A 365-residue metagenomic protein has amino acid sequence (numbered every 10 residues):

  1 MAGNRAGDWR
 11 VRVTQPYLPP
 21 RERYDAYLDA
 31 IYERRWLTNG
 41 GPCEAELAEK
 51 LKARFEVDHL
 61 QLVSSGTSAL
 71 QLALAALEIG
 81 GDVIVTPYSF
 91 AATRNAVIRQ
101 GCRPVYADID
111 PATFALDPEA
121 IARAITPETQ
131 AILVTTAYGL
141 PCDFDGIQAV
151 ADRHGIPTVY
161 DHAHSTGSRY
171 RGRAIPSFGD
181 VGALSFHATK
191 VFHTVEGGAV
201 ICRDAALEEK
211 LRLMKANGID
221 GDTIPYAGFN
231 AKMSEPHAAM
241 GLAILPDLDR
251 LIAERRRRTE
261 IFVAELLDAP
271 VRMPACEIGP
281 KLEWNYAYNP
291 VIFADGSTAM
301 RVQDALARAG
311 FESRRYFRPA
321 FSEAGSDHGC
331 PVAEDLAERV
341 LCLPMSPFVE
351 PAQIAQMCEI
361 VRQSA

Functional and structural regions predicted by a protein language model:
M1-L37, P344: N-terminal "arm"/small-domain region of PLP-dependent enzymes with the aminotransferase-like
W36, G40-D82, A96-R99, Y106-D108 (+1 more regions): Phosphate-binding glycine-rich loop
P42-K50, R54-D58, E119, A131-T135 (+3 more regions): PLP-dependent aminotransferase class I/II
Q61, I84, V105, T158-V159 (+4 more regions): Structural detector of well-ordered beta-strand residues that form the stable sheet scaffold of enzyme domains
Q71, A75, N95, A149 (+3 more regions): Short, well-ordered alpha-helices that flank and scaffold nucleotide-derived cofactor binding pockets
A75-H162, R169: PLP-dependent aminotransferase-like
Y160-H193, D220-P225: Conserved active-site segment immediately N-terminal to the catalytic lysine that forms the internal aldimine
S177-L213, E235: Active-site PLP attachment segment
